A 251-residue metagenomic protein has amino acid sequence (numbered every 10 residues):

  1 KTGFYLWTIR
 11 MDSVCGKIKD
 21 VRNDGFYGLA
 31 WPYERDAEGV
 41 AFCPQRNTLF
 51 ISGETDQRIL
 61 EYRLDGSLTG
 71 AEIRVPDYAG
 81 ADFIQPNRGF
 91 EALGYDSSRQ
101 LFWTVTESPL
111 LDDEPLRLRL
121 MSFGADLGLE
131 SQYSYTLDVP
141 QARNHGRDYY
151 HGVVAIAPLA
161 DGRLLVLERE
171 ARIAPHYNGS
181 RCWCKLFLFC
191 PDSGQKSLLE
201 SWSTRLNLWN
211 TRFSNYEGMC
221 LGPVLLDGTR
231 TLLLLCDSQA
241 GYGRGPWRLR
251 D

Functional and structural regions predicted by a protein language model:
K1-D251: Sequence/structural signature of beta-propeller domains
